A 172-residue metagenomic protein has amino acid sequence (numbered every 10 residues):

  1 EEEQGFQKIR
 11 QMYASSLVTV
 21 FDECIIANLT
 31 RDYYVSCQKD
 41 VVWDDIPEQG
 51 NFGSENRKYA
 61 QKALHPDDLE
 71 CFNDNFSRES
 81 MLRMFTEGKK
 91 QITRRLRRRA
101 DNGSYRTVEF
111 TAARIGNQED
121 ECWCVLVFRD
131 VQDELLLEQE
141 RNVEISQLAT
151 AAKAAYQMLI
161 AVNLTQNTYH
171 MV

Functional and structural regions predicted by a protein language model:
E2-D32, S36, E140-M171: PAS/LOV and related PAS-like sensory modules
Q4, E119, Q132-Q139: Charged alpha-helical signal-transmission linkers that cap and connect PAS-family sensory domains
L29, Y34-K90, N167-V172: PAS-family sensory domains
R95-G103: PAS-family sensory domains
Y105-V127, D133: Short loop/turn elements at sensory-signaling interfaces that couple input to output
R129-D130, V162: PAS-associated C-terminal
